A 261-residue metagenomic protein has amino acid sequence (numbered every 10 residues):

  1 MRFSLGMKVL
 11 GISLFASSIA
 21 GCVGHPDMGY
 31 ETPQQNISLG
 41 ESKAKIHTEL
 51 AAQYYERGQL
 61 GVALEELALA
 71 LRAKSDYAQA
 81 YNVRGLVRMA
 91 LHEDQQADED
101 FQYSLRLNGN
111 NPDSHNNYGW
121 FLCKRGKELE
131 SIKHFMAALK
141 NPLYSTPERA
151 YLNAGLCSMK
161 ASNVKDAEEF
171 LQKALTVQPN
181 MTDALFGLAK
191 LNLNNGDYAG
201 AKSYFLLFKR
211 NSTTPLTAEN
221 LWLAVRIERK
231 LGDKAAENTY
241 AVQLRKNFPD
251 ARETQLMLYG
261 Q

Functional and structural regions predicted by a protein language model:
P26-Q35, R210-Q261: Terminal, low-structured helical/coil segments at or just beyond the last alpha-helical repeat
I37, A44, A78-Q79, P112-D113 (+4 more regions): Helix-start (N-cap) detector for alpha-helical repeat units in TPR-like alpha-solenoids, especially tetratricopeptide
I37-D76, R88: Post-signal-peptide N-terminal segment of Sec-exported extracytoplasmic proteins
L39, A73, L107, N141-L143 (+3 more regions): Structural marker of alpha-solenoid helical repeat scaffolds
E49, V83-L86, N117, Y151-N153 (+2 more regions): Canonical tetratricopeptide repeat
